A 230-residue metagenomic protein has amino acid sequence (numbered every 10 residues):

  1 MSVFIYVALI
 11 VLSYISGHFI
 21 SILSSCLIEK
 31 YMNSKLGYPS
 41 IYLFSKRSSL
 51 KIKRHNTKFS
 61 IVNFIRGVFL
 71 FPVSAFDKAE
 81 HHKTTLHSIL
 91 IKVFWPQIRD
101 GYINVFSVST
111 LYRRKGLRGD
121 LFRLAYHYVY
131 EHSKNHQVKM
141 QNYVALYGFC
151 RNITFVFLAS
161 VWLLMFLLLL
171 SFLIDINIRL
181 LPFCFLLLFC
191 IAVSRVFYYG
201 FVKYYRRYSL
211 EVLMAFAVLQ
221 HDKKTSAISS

Functional and structural regions predicted by a protein language model:
M1-C26, M214-S230: Short, surface-exposed loop/strand segments
M1-L12, L164-C190: Hydrophobic alpha-helical transmembrane segments
F4, A8-I15, H82, V196-Y204: Conserved aromatic-histidine-acidic binding/catalytic patches
F19-P39, V196-M214: Juxtamembrane/interface segments at transmembrane-helix termini
E29-N135: Charge-rich cytosolic interhelical loops and cytosolic tails of multi-pass membrane proteins
L124-I174: Transmembrane alpha-helical segments and their cytosolic interface motifs in multi-pass membrane proteins
L180-F183, V196-S230: Cytosolic/matrix-facing juxtamembrane and C-terminal tails of multi-pass cellular membrane proteins
